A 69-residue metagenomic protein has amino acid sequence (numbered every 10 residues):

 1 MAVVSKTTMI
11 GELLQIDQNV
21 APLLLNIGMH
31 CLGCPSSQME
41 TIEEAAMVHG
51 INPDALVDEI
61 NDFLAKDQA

Functional and structural regions predicted by a protein language model:
M1-A69: Domain-level signature for proteins that mediate thiol-based redox and metal-cofactor handling
